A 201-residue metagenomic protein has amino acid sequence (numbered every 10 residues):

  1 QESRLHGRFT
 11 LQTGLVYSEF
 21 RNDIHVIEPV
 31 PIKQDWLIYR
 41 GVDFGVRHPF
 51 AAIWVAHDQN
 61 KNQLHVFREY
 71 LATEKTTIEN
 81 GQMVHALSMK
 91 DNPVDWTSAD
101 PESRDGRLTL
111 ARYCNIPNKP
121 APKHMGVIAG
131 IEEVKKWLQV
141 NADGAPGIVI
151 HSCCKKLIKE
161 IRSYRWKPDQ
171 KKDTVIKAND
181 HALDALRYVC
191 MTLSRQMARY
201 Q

Functional and structural regions predicted by a protein language model:
Q1-V42: ATPase catalytic-site recognition across NTP-hydrolyzing enzymes
E2-S3, G7, C190-A198: Charged phosphate-binding loop/patch that engages nucleotide di/tri-phosphates or the phosphate backbone of nucleic
S3, F50, D180-L183: Non-catalytic, well-ordered alpha-helical scaffold segments
R40-F50: Short acidic, Gly/Ser-rich segments with clustered Asp/Glu that frequently serve as metal-coordination loops in enzyme
D43-G45, E102, L186: Anionic group-transfer/hydrolysis microenvironments
F50-A56, R187: Short beta-strand scaffold segments in enzyme catalytic cores
I53, N60-K177, S194-Q201: Mg2+-dependent endonuclease catalytic cores in nucleic-acid-processing enzymes, primarily RNase H-like
H181-L193: Stable alpha-helical structural segments in soluble proteins, enriched in small hydrophobic residues
